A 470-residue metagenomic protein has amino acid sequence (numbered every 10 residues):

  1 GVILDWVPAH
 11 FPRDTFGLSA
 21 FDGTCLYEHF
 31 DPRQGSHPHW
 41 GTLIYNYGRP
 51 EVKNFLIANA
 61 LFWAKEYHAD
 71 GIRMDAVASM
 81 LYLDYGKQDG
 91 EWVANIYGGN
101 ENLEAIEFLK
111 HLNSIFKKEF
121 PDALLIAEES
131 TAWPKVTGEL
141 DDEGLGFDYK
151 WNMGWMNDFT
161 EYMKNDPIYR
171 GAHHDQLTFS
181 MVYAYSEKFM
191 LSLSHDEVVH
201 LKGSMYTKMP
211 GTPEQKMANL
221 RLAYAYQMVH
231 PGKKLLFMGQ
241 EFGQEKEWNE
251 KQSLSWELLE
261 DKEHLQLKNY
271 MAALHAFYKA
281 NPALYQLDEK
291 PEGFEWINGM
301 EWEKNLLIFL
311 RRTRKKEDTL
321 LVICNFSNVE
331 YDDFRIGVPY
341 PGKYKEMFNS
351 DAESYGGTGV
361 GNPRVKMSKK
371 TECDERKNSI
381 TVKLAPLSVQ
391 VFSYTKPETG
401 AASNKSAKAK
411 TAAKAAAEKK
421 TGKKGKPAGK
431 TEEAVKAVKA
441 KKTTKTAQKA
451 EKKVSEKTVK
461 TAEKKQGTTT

Functional and structural regions predicted by a protein language model:
G1-N100: Substrate-binding/active-site clefts of carbohydrate-active enzymes
Q34, I44, A60, L177-F179 (+3 more regions): Hydrophobic alpha-helical segments, principally membrane-spanning helices and signal/leader peptides
T42, P210, K377: Short, flexible active-site loop motifs that bind/organize anionic cofactors or intermediates
R49-V52, L56, Y97-A105, T212 (+3 more regions): Residue-level preference for long, well-ordered alpha-helices that form the structural scaffold of enzyme catalytic
V52, L56-W63, F108, L112 (+3 more regions): Alpha-helical packing segments of well-folded alpha/beta enzyme cores
H68-D70, Y85-K251, K279-D351, T358-G359: Conserved alpha/beta catalytic core and glycan-binding cleft of carbohydrate-active enzymes
A78, T131, K396: Flexible, active-site-proximal loop/turn residues at the rims of small-molecule/cofactor binding pockets and catalytic
G171, E214-M217, Y226-L236, Q240-T470: Carbohydrate-interacting/catalytic domains
